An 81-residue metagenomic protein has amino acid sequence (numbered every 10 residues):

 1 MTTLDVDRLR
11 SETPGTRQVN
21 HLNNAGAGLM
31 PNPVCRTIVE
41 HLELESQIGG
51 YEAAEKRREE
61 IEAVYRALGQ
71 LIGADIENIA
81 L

Functional and structural regions predicted by a protein language model:
M1-L81: Pyridoxal 5′-phosphate
